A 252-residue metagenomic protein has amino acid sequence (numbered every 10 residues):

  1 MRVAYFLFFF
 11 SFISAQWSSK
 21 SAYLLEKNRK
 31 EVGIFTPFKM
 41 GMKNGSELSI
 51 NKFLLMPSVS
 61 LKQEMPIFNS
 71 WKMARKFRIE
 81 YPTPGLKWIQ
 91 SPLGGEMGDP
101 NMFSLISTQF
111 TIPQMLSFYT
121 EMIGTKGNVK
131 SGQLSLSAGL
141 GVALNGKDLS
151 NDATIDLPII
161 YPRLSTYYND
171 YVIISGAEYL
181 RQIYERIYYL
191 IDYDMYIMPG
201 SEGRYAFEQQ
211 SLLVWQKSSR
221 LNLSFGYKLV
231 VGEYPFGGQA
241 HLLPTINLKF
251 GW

Functional and structural regions predicted by a protein language model:
V3-I13: Sec-dependent N-terminal signal peptides
F12-A15, W215: Intrinsic disorder/low-complexity segments in short proteins, especially the signal peptide and propeptide regions
S14-E31, L180, K249: Outer-membrane beta-barrel biogenesis signature
W17, E64-L136: Ligand-binding grooves and catalytic loops that recognize ribose/phosphate and carbohydrate rings, and esterified lipid
Y23-F38, M42-L55, S60-L61, M65 (+7 more regions): Transmembrane beta-strand segments that form the barrel wall of outer-membrane beta-barrel proteins
N101-S104, P113-W252: Outer-membrane beta-barrel transmembrane domain signature
